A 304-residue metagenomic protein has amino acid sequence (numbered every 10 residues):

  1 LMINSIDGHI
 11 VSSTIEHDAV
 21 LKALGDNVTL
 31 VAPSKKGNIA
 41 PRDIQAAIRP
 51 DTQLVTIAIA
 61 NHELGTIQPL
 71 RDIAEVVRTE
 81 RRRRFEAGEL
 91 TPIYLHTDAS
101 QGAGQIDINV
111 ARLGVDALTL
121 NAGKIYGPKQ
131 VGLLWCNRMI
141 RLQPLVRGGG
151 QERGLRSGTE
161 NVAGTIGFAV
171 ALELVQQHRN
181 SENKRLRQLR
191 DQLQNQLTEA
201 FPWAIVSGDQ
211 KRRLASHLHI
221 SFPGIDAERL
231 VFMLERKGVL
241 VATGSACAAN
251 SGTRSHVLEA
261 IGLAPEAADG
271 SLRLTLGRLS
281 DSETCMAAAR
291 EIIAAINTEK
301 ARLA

Functional and structural regions predicted by a protein language model:
L1-A304: Pyridoxal 5′-phosphate
